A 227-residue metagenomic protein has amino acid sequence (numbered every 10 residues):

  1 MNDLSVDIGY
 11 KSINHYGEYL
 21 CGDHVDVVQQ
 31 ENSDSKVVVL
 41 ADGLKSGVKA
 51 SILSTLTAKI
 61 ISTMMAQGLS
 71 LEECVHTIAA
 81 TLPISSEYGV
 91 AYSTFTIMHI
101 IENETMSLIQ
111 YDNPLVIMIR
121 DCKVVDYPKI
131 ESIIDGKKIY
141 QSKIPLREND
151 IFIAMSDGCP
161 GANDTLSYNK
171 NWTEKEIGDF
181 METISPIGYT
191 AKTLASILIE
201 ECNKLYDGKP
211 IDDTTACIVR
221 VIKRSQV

Functional and structural regions predicted by a protein language model:
M1-G22: Regulatory cytosolic signal-relay segments
Y19-S33, D126-L166: Acidic loop->beta-strand submotif enriched in PP2C/PPM serine/threonine phosphatases
V28-K36, S46-I52: N-terminal glycine-rich anion-binding loops that anchor highly charged ligand groups
V39, Q110, F152-A154: Residue-level marker for buried hydrophobic side chains located in beta-strands that build the well-ordered beta-sheet
S46-Q67, L146, I151-Y206: Active-site-proximal, acidic helix/loop segment immediately C-terminal to a metal-coordinating Asp/Glu
S51-C122, I139-Y140, I187-S225: Catalytic core of PPM/PP2C metal-dependent serine/threonine phosphatase domains
E104, I117, D121-D135, I139-L146 (+3 more regions): Small-residue (GG/TT-enriched) beta-loop-alpha framework at ligand/catalytic clefts
